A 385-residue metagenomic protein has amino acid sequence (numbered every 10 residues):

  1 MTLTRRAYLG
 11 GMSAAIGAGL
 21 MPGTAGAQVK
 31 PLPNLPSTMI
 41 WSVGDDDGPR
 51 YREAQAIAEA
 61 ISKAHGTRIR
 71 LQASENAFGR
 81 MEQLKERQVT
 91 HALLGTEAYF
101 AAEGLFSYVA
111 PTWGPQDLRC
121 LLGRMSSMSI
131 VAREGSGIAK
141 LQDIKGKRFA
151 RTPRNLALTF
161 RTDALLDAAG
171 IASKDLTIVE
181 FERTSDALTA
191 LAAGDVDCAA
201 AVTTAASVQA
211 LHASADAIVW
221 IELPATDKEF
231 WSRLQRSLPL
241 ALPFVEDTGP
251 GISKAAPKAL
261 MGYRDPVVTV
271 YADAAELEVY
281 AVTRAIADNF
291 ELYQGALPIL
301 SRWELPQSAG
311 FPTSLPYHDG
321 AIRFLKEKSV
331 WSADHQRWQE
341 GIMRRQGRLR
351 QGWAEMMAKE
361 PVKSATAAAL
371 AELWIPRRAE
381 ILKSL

Functional and structural regions predicted by a protein language model:
M1, P22-S37, A225: C-terminal segment of N-terminal export signals and the immediately downstream linker at the start of the mature
M1-I16: N-terminal secretory signal peptides and thylakoid transit peptides that target proteins across membranes
P36, T203-D216, W220, L277-V279 (+1 more regions): An extracytoplasmic/periplasmic, membrane-proximal ligand-sensing/linker region
P36-A64, I69-R70, S127-A193, T204 (+1 more regions): Bilobed "Venus flytrap"/periplasmic-binding protein-like clamshell domains and structurally analogous long
A58-E59, R70-T112, I130, I138 (+2 more regions): Pocket-flanking alpha-helical
I61-H65, Q88, T96, E134 (+10 more regions): Sec/Tat-exported extracytoplasmic proteins
T96-A98, F106-Y108, S136, S173-D175 (+1 more regions): Pocket-lining segment of extracytoplasmic ligand-binding domains
R148-A164, L240-E304, A309, T313: Ligand-binding clefts/hinges and TM-proximal coupling segments of bilobed small-molecule sensing domains
